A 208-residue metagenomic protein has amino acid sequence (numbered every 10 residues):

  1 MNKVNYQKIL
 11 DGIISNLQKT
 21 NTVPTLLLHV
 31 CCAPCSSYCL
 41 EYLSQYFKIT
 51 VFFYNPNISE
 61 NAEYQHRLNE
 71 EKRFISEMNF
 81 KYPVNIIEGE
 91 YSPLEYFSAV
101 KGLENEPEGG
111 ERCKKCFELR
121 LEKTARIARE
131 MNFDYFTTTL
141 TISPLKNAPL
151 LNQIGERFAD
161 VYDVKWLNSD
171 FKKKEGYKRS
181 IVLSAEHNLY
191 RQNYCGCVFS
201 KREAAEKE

Functional and structural regions predicted by a protein language model:
M1-Y38, Y46-E208: Nucleotide-activated chemistry modules centered on ATP-dependent adenylation/adenylyltransferase
L43: Aromatic pocket-lining residues of Rossmann-like dinucleotide-binding sites
